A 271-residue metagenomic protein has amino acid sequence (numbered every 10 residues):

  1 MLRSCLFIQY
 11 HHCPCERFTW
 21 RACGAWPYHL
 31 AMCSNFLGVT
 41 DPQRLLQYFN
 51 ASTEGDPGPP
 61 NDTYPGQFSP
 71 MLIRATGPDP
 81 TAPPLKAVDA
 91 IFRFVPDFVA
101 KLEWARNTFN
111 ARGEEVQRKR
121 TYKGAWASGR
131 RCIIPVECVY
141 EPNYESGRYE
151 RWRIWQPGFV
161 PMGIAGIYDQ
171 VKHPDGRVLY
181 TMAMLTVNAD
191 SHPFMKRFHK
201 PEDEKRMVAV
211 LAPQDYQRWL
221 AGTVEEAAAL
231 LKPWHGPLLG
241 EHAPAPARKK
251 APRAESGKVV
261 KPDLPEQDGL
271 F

Functional and structural regions predicted by a protein language model:
L6-F271: Short linear sequence motif anchored by a di-proline
